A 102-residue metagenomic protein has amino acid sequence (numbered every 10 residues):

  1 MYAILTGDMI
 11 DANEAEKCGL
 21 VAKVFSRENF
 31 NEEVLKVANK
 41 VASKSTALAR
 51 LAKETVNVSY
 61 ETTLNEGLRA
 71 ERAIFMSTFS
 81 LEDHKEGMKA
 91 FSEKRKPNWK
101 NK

Functional and structural regions predicted by a protein language model:
M1-A47, L81, E86, R95: Crotonase-fold acyl-CoA enzyme core
A3-I4, T55, I74-F79: Helix-loop "lid/cap" segments that line or gate small-molecule binding pockets
A15, A52, F91: Terminal peptide-recognition signature
V21-R69, M76, W99-K102: C-terminal long alpha-helix characteristic of the crotonase
R69-I74, E82-E86, A90: Short, charged alpha-helical segments
K89-K102: Terminal low-complexity tails and localization/encapsulation signals of metabolic enzymes
